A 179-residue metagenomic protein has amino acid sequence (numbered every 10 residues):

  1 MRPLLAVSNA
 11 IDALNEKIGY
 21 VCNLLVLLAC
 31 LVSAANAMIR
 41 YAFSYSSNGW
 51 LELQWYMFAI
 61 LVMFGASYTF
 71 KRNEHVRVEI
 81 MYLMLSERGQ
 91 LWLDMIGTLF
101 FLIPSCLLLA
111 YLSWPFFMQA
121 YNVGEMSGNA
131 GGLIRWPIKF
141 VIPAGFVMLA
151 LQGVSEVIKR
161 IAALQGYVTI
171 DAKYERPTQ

Functional and structural regions predicted by a protein language model:
M1-Q179: Alpha-helical transmembrane segments and membrane-interface helix-loop junctions in multi-pass membrane proteins
